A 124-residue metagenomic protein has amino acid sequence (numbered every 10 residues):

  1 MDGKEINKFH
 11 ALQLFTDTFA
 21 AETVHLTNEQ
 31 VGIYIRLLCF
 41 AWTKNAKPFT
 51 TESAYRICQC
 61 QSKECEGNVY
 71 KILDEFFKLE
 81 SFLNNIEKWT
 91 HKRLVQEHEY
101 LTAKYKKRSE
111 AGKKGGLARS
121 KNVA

Functional and structural regions predicted by a protein language model:
M1-T18, F49-A124: Winged-helix/helix-turn-helix nucleic-acid-interaction surface
M1-T43: Short recognition helix of helix-turn-helix/winged-helix DNA-binding domains
V24-T27, V31, K47-P48, S62 (+1 more regions): Alpha-helix N-cap/helix-initiation sites
